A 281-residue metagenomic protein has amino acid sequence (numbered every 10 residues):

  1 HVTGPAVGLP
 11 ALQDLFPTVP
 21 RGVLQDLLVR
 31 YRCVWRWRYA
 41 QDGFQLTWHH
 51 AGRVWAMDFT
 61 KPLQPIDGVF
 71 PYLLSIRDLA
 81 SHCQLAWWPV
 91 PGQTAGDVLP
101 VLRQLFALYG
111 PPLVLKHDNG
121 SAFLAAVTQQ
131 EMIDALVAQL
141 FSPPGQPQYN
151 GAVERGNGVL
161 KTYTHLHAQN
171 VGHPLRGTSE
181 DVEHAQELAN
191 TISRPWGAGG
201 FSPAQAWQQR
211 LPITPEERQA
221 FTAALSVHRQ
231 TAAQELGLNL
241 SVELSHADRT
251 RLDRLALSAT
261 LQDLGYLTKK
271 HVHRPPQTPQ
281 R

Functional and structural regions predicted by a protein language model:
H1-M57, P62, Q146: Basic, flexible linker segments flanking DNA-binding modules in nucleic acid-interacting mobile-element proteins
Q13, V54-A107, P111-A122, S142: A short, conserved beta-strand element enriched in hydrophobic/aromatic residues
G22-L24, R38, K116, S142 (+2 more regions): Residue-level detector of family-conserved "landmark" positions at structurally sensitive sites
L124-A126: Extracytoplasmic/secreted cell-surface and envelope-processing proteins
T128-L267: Charged alpha-helix within mobile-element recombinases
T260-R281: C-terminal non-catalytic accessory extensions
